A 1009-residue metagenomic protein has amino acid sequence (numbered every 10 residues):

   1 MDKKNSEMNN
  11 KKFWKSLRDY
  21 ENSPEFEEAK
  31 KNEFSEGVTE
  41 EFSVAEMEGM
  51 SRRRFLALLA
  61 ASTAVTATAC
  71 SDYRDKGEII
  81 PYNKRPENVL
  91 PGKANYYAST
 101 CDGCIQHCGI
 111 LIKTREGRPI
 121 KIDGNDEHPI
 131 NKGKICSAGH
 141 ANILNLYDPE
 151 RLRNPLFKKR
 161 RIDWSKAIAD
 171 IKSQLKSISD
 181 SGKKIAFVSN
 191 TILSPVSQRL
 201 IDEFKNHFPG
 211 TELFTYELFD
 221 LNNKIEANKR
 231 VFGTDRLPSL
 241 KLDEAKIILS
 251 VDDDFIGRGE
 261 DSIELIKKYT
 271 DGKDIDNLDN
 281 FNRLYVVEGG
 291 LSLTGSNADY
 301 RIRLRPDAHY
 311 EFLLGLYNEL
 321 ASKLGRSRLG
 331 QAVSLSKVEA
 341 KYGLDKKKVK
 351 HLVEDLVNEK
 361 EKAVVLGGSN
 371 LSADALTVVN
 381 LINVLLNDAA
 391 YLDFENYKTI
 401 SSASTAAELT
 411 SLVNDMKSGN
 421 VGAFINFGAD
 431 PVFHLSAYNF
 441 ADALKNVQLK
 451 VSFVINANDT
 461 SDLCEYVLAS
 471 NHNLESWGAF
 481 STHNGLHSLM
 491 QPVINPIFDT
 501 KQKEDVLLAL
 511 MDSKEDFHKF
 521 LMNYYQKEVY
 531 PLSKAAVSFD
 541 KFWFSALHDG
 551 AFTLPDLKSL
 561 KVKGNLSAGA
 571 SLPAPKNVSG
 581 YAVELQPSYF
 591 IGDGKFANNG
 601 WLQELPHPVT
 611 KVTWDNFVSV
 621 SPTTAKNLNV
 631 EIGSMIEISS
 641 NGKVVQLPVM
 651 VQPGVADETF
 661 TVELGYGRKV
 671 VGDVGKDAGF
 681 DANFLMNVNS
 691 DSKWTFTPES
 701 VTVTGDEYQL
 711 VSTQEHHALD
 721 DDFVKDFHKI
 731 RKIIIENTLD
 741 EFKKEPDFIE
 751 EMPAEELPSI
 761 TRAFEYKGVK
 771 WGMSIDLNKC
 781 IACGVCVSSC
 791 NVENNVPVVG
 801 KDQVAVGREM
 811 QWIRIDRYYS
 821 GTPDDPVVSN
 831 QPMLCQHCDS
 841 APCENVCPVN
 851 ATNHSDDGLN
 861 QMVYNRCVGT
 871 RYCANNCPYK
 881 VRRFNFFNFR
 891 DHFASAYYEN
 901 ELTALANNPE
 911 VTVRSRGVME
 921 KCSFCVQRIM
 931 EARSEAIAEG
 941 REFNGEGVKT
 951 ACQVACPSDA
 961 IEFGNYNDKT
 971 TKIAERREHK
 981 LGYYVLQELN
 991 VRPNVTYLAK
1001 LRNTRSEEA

Functional and structural regions predicted by a protein language model:
M1-K350, T613-S619, T623-N627, E631-Q861 (+2 more regions): N-terminal export/assembly segments and adjacent metallocofactor-ligating motifs of anaerobic energy-metabolism
I248-L249, L284, R301, F424 (+2 more regions): Short, well-ordered beta-strand core segments
R258-N280, S436-V451, L486-L489, V493: A short, gly/pro- and small-residue-rich
S296-I302, L468-N471, E475, L486-P496 (+1 more regions): Short beta-alpha connecting loops at secondary-structure transitions that line or flank enzyme active sites
Y300-N414, K527, P531-A535, F539: Active-site phosphate/pyrophosphate-binding segments
R326-A340, P496-S559, D802: N-terminal leader/propeptide and maturation segments of large enzyme subunits in energy/redox metabolism and hydrolases
N370, T377, K527-T610: Long, low-complexity segments enriched in small/aliphatic residues
N456-M490, E809-I815, N885-E901: Flexible glycine/proline-rich, aromatic-decorated loop/lid segments
